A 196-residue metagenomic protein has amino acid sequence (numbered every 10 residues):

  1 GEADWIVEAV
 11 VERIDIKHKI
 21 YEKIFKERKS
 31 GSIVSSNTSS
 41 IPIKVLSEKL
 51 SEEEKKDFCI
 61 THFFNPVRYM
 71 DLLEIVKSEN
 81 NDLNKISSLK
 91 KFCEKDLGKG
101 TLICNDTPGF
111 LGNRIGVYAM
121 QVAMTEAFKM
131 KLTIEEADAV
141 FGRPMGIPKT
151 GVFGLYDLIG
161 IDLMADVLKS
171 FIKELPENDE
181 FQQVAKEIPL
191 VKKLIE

Functional and structural regions predicted by a protein language model:
G1-E196: N-terminal glycine-rich phosphate-binding loop for ADP-containing cofactors
